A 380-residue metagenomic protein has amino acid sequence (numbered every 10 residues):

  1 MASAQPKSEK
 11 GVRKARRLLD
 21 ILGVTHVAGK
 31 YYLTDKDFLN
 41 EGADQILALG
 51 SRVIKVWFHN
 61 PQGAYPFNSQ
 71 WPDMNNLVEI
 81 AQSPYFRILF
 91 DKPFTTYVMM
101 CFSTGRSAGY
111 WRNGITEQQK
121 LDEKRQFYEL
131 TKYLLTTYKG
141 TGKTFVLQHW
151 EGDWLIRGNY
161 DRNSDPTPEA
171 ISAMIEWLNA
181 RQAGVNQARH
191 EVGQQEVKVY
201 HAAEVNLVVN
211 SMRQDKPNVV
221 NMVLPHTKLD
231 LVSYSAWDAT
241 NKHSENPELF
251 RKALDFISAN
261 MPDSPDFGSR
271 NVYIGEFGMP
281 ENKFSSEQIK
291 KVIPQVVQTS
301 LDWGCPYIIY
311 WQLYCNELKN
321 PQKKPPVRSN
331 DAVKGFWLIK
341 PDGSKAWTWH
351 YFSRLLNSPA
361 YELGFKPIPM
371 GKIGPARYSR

Functional and structural regions predicted by a protein language model:
G11-R16, K36, Y65-E79, Y85-K92 (+3 more regions): Aromatic-rich peripheral "rim/lid" segments of glycoside hydrolase catalytic domains that contact and position glycan
Y32-A64, S83-M100, Y307-I308: Catalytic domains of carbohydrate-active enzymes, especially glycoside hydrolases
G63-N75, T104-K124, W154-E169, K319-L338: Surface-exposed, active-site-proximal loop segments in enzymatic domains
N75-Y97, G114-H149, P168-G193, P217-K228 (+1 more regions): An active-site-proximal structural segment forming one wall of the substrate-binding cleft that immediately precedes
T104, Y133-A170, E196-V205: Active-site groove signature of glycoside hydrolases
T144-W150, S172-K216, F267-G278, I308-L313: Aromatic-lined carbohydrate-recognition surfaces of secreted/lumenal glycan-active proteins
H201-S233, S285-Q288: Substrate-binding cleft/loops of secretory-pathway carbohydrate-active enzymes
M222-S285: Glycoside hydrolase catalytic-domain groove-lining segments
